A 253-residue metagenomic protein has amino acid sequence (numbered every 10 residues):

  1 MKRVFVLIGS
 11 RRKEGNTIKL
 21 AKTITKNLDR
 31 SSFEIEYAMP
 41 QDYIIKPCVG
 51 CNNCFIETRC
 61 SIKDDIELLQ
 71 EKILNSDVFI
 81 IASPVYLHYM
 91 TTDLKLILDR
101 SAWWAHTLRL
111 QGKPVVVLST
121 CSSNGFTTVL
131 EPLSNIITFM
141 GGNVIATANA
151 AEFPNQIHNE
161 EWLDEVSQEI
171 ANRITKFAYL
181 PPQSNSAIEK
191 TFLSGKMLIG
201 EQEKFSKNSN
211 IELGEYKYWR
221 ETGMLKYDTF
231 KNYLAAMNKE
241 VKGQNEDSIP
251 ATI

Functional and structural regions predicted by a protein language model:
M1-A82, H88-W103, D164-T175, L180-I253: N-terminal beta1-alpha1-beta2 submodule of the flavodoxin-like/Rossmannoid cofactor-binding fold
R11-E14, Y86-L87, T120-N124, E152-N155: Short histidine/acidic/glycine/proline-rich micro-motifs that form metal- and phosphate-coordinating active-site loops
T92, F126-E131, H158-N159: A short secondary-structure junction signal
H106-T107: Conserved helix-turn-beta segment immediately C-terminal to the redox Cys motif in thioredoxin-like folds
L110-A151: Short, glycine-/small-residue-rich phosphate/pyrophosphate-handling segment
I136-P154, H158-E165, E169-P182: A charged, well-structured terminal subsegment
